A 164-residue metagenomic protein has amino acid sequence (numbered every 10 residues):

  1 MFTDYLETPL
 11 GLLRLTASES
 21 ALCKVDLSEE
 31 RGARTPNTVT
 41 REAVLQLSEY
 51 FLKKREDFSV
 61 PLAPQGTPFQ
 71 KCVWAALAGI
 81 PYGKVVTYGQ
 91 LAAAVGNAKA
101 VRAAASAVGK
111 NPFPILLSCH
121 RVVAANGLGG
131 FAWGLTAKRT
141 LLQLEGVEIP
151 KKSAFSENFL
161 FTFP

Functional and structural regions predicted by a protein language model:
M1-K99, L144-P164: Basic nucleic-acid-binding alpha-helical/helix-turn surface characteristic of O6-alkylguanine DNA
K99-Q143, I149: Short glycine/serine-rich loop segments
